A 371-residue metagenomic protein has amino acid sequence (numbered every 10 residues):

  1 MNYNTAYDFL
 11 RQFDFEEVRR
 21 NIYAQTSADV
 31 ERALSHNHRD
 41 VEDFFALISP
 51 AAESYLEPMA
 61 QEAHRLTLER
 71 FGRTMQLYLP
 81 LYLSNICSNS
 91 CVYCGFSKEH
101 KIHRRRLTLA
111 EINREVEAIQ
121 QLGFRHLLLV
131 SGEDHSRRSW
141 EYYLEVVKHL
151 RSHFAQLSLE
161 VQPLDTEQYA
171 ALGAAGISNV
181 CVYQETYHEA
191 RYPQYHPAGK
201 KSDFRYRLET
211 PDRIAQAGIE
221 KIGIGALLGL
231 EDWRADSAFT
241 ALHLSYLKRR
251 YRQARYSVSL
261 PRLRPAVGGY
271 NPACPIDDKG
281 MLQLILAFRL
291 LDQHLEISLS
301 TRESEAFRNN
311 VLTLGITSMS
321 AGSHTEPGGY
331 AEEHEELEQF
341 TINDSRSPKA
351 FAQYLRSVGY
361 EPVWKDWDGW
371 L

Functional and structural regions predicted by a protein language model:
M1-A52, R249-L371: Auxiliary Fe-S-binding modules of radical SAM enzymes
A52-P58, A235-R255: Zinc-dependent deaminase catalytic domain
M59-H100, R104-L128, S178: N-terminal pre-triad scaffold of radical SAM enzymes
A63, C91, V182, I214 (+3 more regions): Conserved, mostly hydrophobic/aromatic
H64-R65, K148, L286: Active-site phosphate/pyrophosphate- and oxyanion-stabilizing loops and adjacent acidic/basic residues in soluble
M75-L79, L127, L157-V161, V180-V182 (+4 more regions): Hydrophobic faces of well-ordered beta-strands that scaffold small-molecule active sites in alpha/beta enzyme cores
P80-Y82, G132-D134, E160-L164, E185-Y187 (+4 more regions): Active-site beta-loop-alpha junctions enriched in small/polar residues
H100-F239, Y246: Conserved Radical SAM active-site core
